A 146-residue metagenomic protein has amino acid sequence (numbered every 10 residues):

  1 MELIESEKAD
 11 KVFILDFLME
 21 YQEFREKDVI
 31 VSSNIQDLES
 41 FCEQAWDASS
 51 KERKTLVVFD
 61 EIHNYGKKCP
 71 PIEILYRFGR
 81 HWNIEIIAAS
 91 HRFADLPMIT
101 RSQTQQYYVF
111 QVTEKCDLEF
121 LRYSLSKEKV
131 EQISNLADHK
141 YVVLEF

Functional and structural regions predicted by a protein language model:
M1-E5, L18-Y21, I30-K129: Conserved P-loop NTPase motor cores
I4-I14: Post-Walker A helix-loop "phosphate-sensing" segment adjacent to the P-loop in P-loop NTPases
D10-K11, K54, H139-Y141: Short, surface-exposed beta-edge/turn micro-motifs
F13, E85-I87, V142: A structural signal for isolated positions on well-ordered beta-strands in alpha/beta enzyme cores
E26-K27: Exported/periplasmic cell-wall-interacting domains
E119-F146: Phosphate-binding and hydrolysis-coupling loops of NTP-dependent motor/remodeling domains
